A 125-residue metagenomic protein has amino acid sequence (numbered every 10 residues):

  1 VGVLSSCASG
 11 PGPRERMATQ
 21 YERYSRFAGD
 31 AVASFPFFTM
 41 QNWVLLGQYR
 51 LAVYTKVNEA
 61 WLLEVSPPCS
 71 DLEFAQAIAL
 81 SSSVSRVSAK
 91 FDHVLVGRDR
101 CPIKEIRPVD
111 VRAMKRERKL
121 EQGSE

Functional and structural regions predicted by a protein language model:
V3-S6: C-terminal motif of bacterial Sec signal peptides marking the signal peptidase cleavage site
A8-A60, Q122: N-terminal secretory signal peptides
S66-E125: Helix-rich interaction surfaces within compact, conserved domain-sized segments that mediate assembly or partner
